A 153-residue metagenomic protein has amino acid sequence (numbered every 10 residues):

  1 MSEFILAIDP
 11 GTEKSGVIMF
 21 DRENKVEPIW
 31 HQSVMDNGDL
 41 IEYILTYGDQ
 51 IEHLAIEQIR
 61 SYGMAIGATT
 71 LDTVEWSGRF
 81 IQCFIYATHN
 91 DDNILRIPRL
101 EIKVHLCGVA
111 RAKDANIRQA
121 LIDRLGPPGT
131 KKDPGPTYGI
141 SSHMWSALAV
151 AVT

Functional and structural regions predicted by a protein language model:
M1-T153: Phosphate- and other anionic-substrate recognition elements at nucleic-acid/protein interfaces
